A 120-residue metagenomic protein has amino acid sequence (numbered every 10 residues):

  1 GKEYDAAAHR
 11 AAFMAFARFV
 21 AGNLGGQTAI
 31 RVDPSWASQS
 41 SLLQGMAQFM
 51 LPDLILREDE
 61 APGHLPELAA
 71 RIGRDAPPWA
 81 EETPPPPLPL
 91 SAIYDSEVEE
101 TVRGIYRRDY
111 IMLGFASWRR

Functional and structural regions predicted by a protein language model:
G1-P84: PAPS-dependent sulfotransferase catalytic domain
L43-L51, I55-R57, D75-R120: PAPS-dependent sulfotransferase catalytic core
